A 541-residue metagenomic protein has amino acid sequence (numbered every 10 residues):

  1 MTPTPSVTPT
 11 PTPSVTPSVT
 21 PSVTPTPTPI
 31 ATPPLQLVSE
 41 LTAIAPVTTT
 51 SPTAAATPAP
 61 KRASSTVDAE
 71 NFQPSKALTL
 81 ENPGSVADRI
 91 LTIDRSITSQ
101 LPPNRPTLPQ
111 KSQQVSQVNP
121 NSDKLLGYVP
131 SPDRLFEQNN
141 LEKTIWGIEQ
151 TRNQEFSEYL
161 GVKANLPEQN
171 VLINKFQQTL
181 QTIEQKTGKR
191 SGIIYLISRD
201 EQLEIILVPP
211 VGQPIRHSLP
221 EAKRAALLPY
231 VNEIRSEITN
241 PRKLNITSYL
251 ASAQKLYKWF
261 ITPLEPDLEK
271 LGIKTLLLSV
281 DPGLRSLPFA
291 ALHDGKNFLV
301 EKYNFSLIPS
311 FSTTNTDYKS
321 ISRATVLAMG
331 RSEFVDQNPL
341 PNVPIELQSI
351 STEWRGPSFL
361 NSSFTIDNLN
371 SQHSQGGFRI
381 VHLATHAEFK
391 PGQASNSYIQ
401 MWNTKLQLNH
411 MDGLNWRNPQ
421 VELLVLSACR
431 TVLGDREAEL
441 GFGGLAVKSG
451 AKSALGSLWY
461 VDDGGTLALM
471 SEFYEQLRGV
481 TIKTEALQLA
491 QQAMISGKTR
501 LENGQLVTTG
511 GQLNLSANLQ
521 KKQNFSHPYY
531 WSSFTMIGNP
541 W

Functional and structural regions predicted by a protein language model:
M1-L135, T151: Long, low-complexity repeat tracts used as extracellular stalks/passenger repeats and O-glycosylation platforms
P83-G84, D88-R95, S99-S306, F311-T316 (+1 more regions): Domain-scale, conserved, charged regions that form catalytic cores and adjacent regulatory/interaction surfaces
T151, I205, L276-L278, M329 (+7 more regions): Residue-level detector of buried hydrophobic side-chain packing in well-ordered secondary-structure elements
D200, P282-S286, E333-Q337, T365-D367 (+5 more regions): Solvent-exposed loop/turn segments at secondary-structure junctions within structured extracellular/periplasmic domains
E201, L467, S471-W541: An often Trp-containing, charged/polar helix-loop segment at the C-terminal end of enzyme catalytic cores
R242-L250, E333-L340, P357-F359, C429-V432: Second-shell loop/turn segments in exported
S279-I380, N396-I399: Catalytic-core domains of enzymes
S310-D317, R379-E472: Catalytic cores of nucleophile-dependent amide-cleaving enzymes
